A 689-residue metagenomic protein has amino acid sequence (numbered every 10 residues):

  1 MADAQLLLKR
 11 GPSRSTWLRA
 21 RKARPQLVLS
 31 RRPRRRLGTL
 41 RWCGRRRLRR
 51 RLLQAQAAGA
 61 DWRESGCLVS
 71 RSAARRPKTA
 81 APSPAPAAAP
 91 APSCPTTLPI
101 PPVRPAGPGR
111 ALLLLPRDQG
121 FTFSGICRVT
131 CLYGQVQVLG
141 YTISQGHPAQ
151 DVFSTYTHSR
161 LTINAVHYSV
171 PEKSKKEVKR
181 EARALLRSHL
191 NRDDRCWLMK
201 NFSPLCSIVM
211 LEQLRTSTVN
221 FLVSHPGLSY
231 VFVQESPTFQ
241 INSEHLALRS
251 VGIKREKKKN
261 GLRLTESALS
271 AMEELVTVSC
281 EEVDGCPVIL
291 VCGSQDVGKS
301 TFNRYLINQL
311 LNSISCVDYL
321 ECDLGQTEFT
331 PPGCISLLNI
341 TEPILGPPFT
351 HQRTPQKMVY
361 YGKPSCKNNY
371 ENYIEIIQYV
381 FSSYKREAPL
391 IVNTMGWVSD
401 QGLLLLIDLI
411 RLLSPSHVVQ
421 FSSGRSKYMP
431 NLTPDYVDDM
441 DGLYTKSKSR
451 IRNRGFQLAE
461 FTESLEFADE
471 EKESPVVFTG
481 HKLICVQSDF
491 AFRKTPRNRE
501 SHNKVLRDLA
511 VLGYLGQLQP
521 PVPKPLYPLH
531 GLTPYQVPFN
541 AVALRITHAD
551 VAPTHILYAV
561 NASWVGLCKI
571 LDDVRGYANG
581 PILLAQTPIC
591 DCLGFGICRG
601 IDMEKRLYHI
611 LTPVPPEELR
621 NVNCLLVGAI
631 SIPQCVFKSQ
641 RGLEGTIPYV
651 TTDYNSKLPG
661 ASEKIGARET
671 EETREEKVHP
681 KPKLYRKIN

Functional and structural regions predicted by a protein language model:
A2-R32, R36, R41, D61-P287 (+4 more regions): Preference for solvent-exposed, low-hydrophobicity sequence contexts
Y141-I143, P331-G333, T350-H351, L404 (+1 more regions): Short coil/turn segments at secondary-structure boundaries
S270, L275, D284-C286, C292 (+2 more regions): Nucleotide-state-sensitive switch-loop elements of NTP-binding domains
Q295: The conserved Walker
K299: Conserved lysine of the Walker
F302: Hydrophobic positions on the alpha1 helix immediately C-terminal to the Walker A/P-loop
N308-Y319: Post-Walker A helix-loop "phosphate-sensing" segment adjacent to the P-loop in P-loop NTPases
R386-L443: Phosphate/Mg2+-binding loops and adjacent switch elements in nucleotide/diphosphate-handling enzyme cores
